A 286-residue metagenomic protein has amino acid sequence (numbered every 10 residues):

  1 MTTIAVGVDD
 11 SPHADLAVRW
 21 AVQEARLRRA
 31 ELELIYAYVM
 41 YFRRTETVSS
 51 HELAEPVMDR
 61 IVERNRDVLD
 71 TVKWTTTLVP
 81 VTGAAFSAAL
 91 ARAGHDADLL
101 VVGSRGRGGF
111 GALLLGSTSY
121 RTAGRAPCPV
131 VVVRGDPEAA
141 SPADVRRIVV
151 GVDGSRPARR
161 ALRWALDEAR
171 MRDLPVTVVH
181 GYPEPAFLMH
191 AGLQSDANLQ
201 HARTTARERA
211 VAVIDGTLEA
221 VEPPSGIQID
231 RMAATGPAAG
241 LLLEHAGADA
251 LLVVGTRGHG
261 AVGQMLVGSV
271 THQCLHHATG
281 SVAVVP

Functional and structural regions predicted by a protein language model:
M1-V48, E52, R146-N198, E219-E222 (+3 more regions): Small/aliphatic-rich secondary-structure junction motif
H13, E52, D67-L100, R107 (+2 more regions): Structural beta-alpha unit
Q23-L27, A91-A140, E244-P286: Gly/Ser-rich helix-loop-strand patches that form or flank binding pockets for ribonucleotide-derived cofactors
E33-I35, T75-V81, V131, T177-V179 (+2 more regions): General small-molecule cofactor/ligand-binding pocket signal
S50-V57, A197-A212: A short acidic, glycine-rich active-site loop that binds or catalyzes chemistry on phosphate/adenosine moieties
M58, V62, R66, I214-E222: A conserved short alpha-helical segment within the catalytic HATPase_c
